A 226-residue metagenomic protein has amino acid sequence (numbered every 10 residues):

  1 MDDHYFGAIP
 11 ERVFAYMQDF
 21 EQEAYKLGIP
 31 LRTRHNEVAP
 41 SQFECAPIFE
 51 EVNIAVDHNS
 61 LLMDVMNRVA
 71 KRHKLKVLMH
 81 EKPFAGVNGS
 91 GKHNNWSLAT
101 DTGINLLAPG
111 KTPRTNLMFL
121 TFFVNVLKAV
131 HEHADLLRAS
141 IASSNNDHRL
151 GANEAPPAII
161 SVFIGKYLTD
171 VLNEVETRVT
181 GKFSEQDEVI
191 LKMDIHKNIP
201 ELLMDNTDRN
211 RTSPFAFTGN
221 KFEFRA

Functional and structural regions predicted by a protein language model:
M1-H73, V77-M79, N88-G91, S97-A226: Glycine-rich, acidic/polar active-site loops that bind/position phosphate-bearing ligands
P83-A85: Active-site-proximal loop/turn and secondary-structure-junction residues that shape catalytic pockets, frequently
